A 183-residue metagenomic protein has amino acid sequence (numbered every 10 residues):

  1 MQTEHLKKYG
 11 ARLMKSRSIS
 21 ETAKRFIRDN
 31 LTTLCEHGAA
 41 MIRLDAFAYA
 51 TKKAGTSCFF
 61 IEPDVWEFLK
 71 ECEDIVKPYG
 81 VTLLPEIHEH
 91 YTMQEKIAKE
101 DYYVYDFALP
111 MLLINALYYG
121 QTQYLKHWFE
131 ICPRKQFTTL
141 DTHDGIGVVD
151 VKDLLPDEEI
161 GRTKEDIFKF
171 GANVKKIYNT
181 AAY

Functional and structural regions predicted by a protein language model:
M1-Y183: Active-site and adjacent substrate-binding regions of carbohydrate-active enzymes
